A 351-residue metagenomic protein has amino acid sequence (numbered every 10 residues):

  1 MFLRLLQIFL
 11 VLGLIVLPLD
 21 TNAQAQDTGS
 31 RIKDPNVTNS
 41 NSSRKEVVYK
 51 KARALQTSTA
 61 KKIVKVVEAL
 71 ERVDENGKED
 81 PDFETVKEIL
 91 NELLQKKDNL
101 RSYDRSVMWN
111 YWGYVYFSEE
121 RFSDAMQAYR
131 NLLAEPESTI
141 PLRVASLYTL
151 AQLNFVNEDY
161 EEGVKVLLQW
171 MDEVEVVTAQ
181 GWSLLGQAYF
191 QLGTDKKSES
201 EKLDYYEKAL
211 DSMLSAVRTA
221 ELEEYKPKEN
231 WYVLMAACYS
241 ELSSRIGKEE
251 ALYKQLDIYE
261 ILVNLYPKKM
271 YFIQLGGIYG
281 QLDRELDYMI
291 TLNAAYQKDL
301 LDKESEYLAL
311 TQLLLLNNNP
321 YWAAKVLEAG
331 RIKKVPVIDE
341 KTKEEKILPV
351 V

Functional and structural regions predicted by a protein language model:
M1-F9: Bacterial N-terminal signal peptides that target proteins for export
I8-L17: Bacterial N-terminal signal peptides
L10, A23-Q127, T139-A145, V156 (+7 more regions): N-terminal leader/linker segments that initiate helical-solenoid repeat arrays
L55-K65, R101-W109, T139-T149, V174-L184 (+7 more regions): Generic helix N-cap/helix-start motif at coil->alpha-helix transitions
A69, Y116, N154, Y189 (+5 more regions): Residue at a conserved register position within TPR or TPR-like alpha-solenoid repeats
V73-D74, E120, E137-I140, G193-S200 (+6 more regions): Short coil/turn linking the two alpha-helices of tandem helical-hairpin repeats
T85-L93, D124-L132, Y160-D172, E199-R218 (+3 more regions): Alpha-helical repeat scaffolds
W109-Y116, A128, L147-N154, V166 (+3 more regions): TPR/Sel1-like alpha-solenoid repeat signature
